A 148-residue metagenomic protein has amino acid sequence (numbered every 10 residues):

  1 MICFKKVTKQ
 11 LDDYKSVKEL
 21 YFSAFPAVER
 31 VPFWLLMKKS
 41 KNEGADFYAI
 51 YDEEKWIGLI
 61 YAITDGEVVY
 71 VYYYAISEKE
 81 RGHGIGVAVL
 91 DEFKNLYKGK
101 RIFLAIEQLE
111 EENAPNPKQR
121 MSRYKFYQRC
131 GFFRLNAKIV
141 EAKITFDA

Functional and structural regions predicted by a protein language model:
M1-W34: Short amphipathic alpha-helix that is part of the acyltransferase structural core
Q10, Q119-R120, N136, V140-A148: C-terminal "cap" of GNAT-fold acetyltransferases
S23-Y51: Active-site rim helix/loop that mediates acceptor-substrate recognition in acyltransferases
A49, K55-I63, E67-A75: Conserved beta-strand in the GNAT
T64-V71, R81, K100, T145: A conserved beta-turn-beta hairpin within the catalytic core of GNAT-like acetyltransferases that forms part
I76, G82-L96: Conserved acetyl-CoA-binding loop-helix of GNAT-fold acetyltransferases
Y97-Q119: Conserved GNAT acetyl-CoA-binding A-motif
R123-L135: Conserved acetyl-CoA-binding loop of GNAT-fold acetyltransferases
